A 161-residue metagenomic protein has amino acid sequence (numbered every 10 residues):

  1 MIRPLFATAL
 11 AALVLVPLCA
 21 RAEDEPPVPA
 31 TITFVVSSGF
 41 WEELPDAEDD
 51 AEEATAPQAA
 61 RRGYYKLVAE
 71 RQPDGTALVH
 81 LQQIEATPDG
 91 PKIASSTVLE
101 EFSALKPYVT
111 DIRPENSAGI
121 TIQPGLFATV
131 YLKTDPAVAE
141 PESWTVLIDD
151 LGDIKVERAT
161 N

Functional and structural regions predicted by a protein language model:
M1-P4: Positively charged n-region of N-terminal signal peptides that target proteins for export
A7-P17: Bacterial N-terminal signal peptides
R21-N161: Exposed acidic/polar residues on beta-strands and adjacent loops within beta-sheet cores, strongest in beta-propeller
